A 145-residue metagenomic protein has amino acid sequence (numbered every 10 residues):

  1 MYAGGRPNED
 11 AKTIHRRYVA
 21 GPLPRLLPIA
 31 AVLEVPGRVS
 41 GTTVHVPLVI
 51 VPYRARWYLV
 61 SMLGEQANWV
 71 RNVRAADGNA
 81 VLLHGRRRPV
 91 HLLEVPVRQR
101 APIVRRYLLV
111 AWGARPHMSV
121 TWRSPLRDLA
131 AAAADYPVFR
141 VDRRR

Functional and structural regions predicted by a protein language model:
M1-E9, V32-G37, G85-R98: N-terminal short leaders/motifs
M1-L26: Extreme N-terminal tail/first-helix region
R17-A20, H45-V46, P125-R127: A generic local structural motif
L26-P28, A134: Short gly/pro-enriched beta-turn/loop segments at secondary-structure junctions
P28-M62: Short beta-strand segments
V35-S40, L82-G85, R143-R145: Short acidic, glycine-rich loop/turn motifs
G64-R140: Short, structured beta-strand-loop surface elements
